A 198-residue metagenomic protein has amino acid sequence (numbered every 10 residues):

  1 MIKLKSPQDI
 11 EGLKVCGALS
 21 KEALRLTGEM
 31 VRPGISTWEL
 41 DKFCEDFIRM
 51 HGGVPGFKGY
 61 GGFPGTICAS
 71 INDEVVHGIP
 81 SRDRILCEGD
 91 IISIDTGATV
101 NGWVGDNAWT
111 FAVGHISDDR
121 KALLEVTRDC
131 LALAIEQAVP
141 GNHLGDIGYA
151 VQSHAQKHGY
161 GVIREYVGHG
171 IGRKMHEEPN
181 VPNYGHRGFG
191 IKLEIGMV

Functional and structural regions predicted by a protein language model:
M1-V198: Active-site neighborhoods and metal-handling regions in enzymes and metal-associated proteins
